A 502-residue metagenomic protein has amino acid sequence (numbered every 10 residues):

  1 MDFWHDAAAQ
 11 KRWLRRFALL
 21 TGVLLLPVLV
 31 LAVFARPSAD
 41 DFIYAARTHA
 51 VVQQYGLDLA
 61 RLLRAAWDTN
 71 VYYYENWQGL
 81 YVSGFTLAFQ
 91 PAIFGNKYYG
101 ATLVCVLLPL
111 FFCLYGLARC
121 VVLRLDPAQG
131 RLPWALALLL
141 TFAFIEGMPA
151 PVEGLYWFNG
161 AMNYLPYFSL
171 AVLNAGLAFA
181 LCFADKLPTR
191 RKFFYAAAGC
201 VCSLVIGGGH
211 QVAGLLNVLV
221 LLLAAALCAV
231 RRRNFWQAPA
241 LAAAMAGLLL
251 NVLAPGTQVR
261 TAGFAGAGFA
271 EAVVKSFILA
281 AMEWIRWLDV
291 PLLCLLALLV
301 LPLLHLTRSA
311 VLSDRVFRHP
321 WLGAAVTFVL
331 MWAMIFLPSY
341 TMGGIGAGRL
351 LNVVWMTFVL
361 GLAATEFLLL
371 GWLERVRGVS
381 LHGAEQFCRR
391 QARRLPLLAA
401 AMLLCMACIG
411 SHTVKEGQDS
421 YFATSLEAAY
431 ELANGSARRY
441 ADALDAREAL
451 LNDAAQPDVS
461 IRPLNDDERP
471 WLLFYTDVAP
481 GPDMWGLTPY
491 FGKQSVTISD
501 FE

Functional and structural regions predicted by a protein language model:
M1-P27: Start-transfer (signal-anchor) and selected internal transmembrane alpha helices of multi-pass inner/ER membrane
A32-G100, F158-A161, S203, G207-L350 (+1 more regions): Transmembrane catalytic cores of multi-pass membrane glycosyltransferases and polysaccharide-assembly enzymes
A101-G130, W134-A135, L173: Transmembrane-helix motifs of polytopic, lipid-linked glycan transferases
L110-V121, L170-C182, V218-L227, A297-L303 (+1 more regions): Transmembrane alpha-helical segments
G130-C182, H210, A333-F367: Membrane-interface micro-motifs in multi-pass membrane enzymes
A180-L204, F235-P239: Short hydrophobic alpha-helices at membrane interfaces in multi-pass membrane enzymes
F194-A196, M245, R318-A324, W372-Q418: Signature aromatic-anchored transmembrane alpha helix within multi-pass, membrane-resident enzymes that catalyze glycan
A400-G481: Membrane-embedded, lumen/periplasm-facing catalytic core of multi-pass transferases that use lipid-linked donors
